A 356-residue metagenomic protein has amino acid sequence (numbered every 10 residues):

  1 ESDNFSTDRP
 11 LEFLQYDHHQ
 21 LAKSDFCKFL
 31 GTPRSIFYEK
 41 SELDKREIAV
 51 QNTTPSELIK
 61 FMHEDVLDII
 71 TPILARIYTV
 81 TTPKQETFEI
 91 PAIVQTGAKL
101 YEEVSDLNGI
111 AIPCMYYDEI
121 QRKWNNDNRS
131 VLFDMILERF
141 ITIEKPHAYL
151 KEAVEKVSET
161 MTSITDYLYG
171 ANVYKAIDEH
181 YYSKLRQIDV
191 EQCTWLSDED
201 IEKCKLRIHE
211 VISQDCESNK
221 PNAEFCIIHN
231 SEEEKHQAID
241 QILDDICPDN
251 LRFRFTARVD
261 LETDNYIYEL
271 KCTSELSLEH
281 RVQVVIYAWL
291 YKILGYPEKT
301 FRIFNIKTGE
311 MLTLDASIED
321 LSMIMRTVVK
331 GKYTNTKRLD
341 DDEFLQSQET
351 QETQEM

Functional and structural regions predicted by a protein language model:
E1-R258: Metal-dependent nuclease catalytic cores that hydrolyze phosphodiester bonds in DNA/RNA, characterized by
Q15-H18, L294, E349: Generic low-complexity, intrinsically disordered sequence content enriched in small uncharged/hydrophobic residues
R122, E138, G170, Y182 (+5 more regions): A generic signature of intrinsically disordered, low-complexity regions enriched in glycine/proline and charged/polar
V211, D215, L294, G331-N335: Solvent-exposed amphipathic alpha-helical surface segments
L243-R326: Nucleic-acid nuclease catalytic cores
L314-Q346: Intrinsically disordered, low-complexity terminal regions enriched in charged/polar residues
S347-M356: Compositionally biased, intrinsically disordered low-complexity segments enriched for polar/charged residues
